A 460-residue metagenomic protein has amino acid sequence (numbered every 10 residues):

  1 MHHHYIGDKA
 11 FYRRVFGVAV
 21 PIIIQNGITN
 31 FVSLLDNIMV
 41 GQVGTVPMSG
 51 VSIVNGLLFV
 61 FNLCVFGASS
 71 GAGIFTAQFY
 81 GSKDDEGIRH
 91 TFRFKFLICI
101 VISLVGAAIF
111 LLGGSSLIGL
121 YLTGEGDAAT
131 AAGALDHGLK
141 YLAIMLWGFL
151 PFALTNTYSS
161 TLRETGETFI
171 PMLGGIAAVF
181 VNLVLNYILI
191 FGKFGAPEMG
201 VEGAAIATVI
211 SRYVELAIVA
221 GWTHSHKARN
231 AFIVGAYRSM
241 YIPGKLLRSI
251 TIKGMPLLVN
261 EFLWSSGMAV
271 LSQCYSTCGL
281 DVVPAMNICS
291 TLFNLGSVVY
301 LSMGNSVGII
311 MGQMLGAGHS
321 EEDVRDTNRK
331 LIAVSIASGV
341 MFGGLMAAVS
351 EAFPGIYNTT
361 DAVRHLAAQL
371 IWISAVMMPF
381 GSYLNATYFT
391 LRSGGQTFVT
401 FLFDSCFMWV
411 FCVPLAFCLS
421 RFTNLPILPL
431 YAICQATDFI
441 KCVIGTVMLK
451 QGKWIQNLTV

Functional and structural regions predicted by a protein language model:
M1-A19, T76-G148, A196-M255, M311-M377 (+1 more regions): Short alpha-helical transmembrane segments in multi-pass integral membrane proteins
I6-I38, Q42-V43, F59-G71, F75 (+6 more regions): N-terminal transmembrane alpha-helices
G17-D36, I144, A178, S211-E215 (+4 more regions): Transmembrane helical elements of multi-pass membrane transporters/channels
I24, D36-V40, V51, T76-G81 (+23 more regions): Hydrophobic/aromatic residues within transmembrane alpha-helices of membrane transport systems, especially the TMDs
G27, F31-S49, I118-A132, I188-M199 (+4 more regions): Helix-terminus/linker motif at the lipid-water interface of multi-pass membrane proteins
T45-G56, G138, L142, A205 (+3 more regions): Small-residue hotspots at the loop-to-helix junctions and early N-terminal turns of transmembrane alpha-helices
M48-A108, F152-P171, V283-S350, G381-F403: Small-residue-rich hydrophobic transmembrane alpha-helices
S69, M145-R163, P171-V179, A204-A220 (+5 more regions): Short runs within selected transmembrane alpha-helices of multi-pass transporters and secretion channels
